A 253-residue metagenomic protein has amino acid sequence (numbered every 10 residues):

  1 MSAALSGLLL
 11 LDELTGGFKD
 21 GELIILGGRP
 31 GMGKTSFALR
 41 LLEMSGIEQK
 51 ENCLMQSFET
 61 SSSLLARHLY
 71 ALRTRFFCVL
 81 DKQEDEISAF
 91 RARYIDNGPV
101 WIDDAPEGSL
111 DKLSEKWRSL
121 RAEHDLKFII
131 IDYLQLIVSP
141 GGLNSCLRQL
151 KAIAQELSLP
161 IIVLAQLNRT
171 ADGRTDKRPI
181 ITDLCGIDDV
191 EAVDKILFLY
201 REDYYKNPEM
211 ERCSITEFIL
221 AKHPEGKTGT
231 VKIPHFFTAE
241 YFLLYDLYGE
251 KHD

Functional and structural regions predicted by a protein language model:
M1-F76, V190: The Walker A/P-loop phosphate-binding site
E13, M44-D125, V138-S139, K232-I233: Cytosolic-facing regulatory segments adjacent to core modules
G21, G98, V193-D194: Short, well-ordered alpha-helix to beta-strand connector turns
A38, G142-Q149: Hydrophobic alpha-helical membrane-association signature
N52, S158-P160: Proline-centered loop/turn at the N-terminus of a beta-strand
F58-T60, V163-Q166: Conserved H-loop
L110-S114, R118-I129, Q149-L157, T170-D253: C-terminal regions of RecA-like/P-loop NTPase motor modules
Y133: Walker B catalytic acidic pair
